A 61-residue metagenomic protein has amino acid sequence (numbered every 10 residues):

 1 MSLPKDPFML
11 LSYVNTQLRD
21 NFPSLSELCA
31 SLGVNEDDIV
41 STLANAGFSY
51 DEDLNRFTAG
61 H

Functional and structural regions predicted by a protein language model:
M1-S24: N-terminal acidic leader/helix
L28-C29: Short alpha-helical "recognition helix" segments of helix-turn-helix
V34-G47: Short acidic, Pro/Gly- and aromatic-enriched capping/linker segments at domain boundaries
T58-H61: Charged low-complexity stretches with an acidic bias
